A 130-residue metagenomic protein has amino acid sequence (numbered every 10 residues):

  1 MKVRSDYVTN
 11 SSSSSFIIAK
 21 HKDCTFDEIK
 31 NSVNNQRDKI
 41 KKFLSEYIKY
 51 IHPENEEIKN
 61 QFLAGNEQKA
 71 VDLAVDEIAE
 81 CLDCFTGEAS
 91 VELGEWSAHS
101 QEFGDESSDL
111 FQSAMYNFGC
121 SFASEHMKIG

Functional and structural regions predicted by a protein language model:
M1-C24: Short, extreme N-terminal segment that most often corresponds to the first beta-strand
V8-T9, N35, K39, E88: Alpha-helical protein-protein interaction elements
F26-H52: Charged, amphipathic alpha-helical linkers/stalks
S45-G130: Low-complexity intrinsically disordered segments
